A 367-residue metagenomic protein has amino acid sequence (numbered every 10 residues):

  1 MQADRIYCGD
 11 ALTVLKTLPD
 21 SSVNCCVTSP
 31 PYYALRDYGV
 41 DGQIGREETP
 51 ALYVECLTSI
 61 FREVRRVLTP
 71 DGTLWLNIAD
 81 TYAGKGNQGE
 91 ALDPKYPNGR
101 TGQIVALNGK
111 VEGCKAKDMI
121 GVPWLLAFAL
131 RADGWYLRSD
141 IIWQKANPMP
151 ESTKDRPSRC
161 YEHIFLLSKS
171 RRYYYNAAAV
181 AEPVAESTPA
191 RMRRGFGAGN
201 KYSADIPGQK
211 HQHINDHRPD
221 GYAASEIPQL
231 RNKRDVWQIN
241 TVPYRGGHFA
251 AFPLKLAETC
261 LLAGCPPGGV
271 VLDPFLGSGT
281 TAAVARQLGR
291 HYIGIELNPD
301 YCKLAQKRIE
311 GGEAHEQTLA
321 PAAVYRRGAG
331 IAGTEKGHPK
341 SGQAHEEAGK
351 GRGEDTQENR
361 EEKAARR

Functional and structural regions predicted by a protein language model:
M1-G312, A320, I331-D355, N359-R367: Core catalytic lobe of class I
A323-Y325: Juxtamembrane/interface motifs at transmembrane-helix termini
G328: Acidic, PIN/NYN-like endoribonuclease modules and their adjacent C-terminal/linker elements
